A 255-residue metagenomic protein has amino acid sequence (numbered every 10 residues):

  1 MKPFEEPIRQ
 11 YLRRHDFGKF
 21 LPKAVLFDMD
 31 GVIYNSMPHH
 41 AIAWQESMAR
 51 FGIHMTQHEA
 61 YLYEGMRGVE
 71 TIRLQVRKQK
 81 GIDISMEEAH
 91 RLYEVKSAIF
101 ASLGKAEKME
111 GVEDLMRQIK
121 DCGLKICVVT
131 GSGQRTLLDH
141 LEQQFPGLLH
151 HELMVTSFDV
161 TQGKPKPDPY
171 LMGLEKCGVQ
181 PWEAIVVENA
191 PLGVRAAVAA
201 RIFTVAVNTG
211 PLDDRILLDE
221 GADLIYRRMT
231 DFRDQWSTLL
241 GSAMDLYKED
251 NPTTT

Functional and structural regions predicted by a protein language model:
M1-K23, R117, G133-T255: Asp-based, Mg2+/Mn2+-dependent phosphohydrolase catalytic module
K2-E59: Active-site neighborhood of HAD-like aspartate-dependent phosphohydrolases
L12-D16, L21, A101-V128, R135: Short, acidic loop-to-helix structural element flanking the phosphoryl-transfer center in phosphate-processing enzymes
V32, T130-S132: Conserved phosphate-coupling serine/threonine residues in phosphotransfer and NTP-handling enzymes
I33, K108, I126, V186-V187 (+1 more regions): Conserved SAM-binding loop
I42, S47-K80, S102: Alpha-helical substrate-recognition element adjacent to the catalytic core
A49, K120, V198: Anion (oxyanion) recognition and catalysis
G65-F100, E110, Q118: A metal-dependent, Asp-based hydrolase signature
